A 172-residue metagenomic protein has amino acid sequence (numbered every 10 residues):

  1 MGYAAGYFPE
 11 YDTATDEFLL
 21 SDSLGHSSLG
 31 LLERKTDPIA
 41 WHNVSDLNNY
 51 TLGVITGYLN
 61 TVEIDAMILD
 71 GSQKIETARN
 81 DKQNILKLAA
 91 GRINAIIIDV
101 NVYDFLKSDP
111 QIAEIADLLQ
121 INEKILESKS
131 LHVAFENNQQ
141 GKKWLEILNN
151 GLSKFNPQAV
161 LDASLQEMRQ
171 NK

Functional and structural regions predicted by a protein language model:
M1-D46, L59-N60, E123-L126: Acidic, polar ligand-binding/catalytic clefts
M1-E17, V54, T77-A78, L148 (+1 more regions): Extracytoplasmic small-molecule ligand-binding "clamshell" domains of the periplasmic binding protein/Venus flytrap
M1-G2, L19, S45, K82-D104 (+1 more regions): Short helices/loops that flank or line small-molecule/ion binding pockets
G6-T15, N94-L119, K124-E127: A ligand-binding cleft/hinge motif common to bilobed small-molecule-binding domains
D22-S23, D46-N48, T56-N80, K107-I115 (+1 more regions): Ligand-binding cleft/hinge of the Venus flytrap
H26-G30, A113-N149: Periplasmic-binding protein-like
L31, L47, L88-A89, L148: Hydrophobic residues within well-ordered alpha-helices
P38, Y50-T51, Y58, S130-E167: Extended ligand-binding regions for polar small-molecule ligands
